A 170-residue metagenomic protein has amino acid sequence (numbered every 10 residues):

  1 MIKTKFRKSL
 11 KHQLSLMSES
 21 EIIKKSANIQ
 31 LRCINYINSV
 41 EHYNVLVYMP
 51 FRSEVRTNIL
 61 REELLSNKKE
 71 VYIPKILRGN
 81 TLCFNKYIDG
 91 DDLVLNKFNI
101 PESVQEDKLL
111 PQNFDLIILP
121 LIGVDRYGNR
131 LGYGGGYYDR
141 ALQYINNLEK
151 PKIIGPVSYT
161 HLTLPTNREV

Functional and structural regions predicted by a protein language model:
M1-Q112: N-terminal active-site beta-alpha-beta segment that forms phosphate/nucleotide-binding and substrate-recognition loops
N67-K69, N146-K152: A short helix->loop->beta-strand "cap" motif at the edges of active sites that frequently abuts
Y72, I118, I154-P156: Hydrophobic/aromatic beta-strand patches that form the interior of the parallel beta-sheet core in alpha/beta enzyme
N113-P120, V124-R126: Helix-hairpin-helix/helix-loop-helix acidic hairpins
R126-G135: Glycine/threonine-rich flexible loop motifs
Y138-I145: Helix-loop-strand module that forms the ligand-binding subsite of alpha/beta enzymes
T160-T166: Conserved small/polar residues in nucleotide/adenosyl-binding loops
